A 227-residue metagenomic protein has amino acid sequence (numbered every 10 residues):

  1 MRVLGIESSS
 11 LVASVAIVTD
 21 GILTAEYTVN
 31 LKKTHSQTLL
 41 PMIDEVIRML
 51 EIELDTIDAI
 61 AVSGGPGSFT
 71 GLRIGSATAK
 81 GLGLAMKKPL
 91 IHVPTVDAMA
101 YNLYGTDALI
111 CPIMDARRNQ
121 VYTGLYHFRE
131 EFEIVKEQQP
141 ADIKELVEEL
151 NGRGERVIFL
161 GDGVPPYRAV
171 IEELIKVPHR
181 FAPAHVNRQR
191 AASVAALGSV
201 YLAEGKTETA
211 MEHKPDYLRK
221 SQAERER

Functional and structural regions predicted by a protein language model:
M1-G64, R188: N-terminal beta-alpha supersecondary unit
I22, P89-N187, Y217, Q222-A223: Surface "functional belts" at beta-alpha junctions
N30-P41, F69, R73, A77 (+3 more regions): Residues at secondary-structure transition points
V46-L50, A85, L103, V194-L202: Stable alpha-helical structural segments in soluble proteins, enriched in small hydrophobic residues
R48-D55, L84-V93, K206-T207: Phosphate-handling active-site elements
V62-L90, T95: DPxDG-like acidic metal-binding loop motif
R180-R227: Acyltransferase
